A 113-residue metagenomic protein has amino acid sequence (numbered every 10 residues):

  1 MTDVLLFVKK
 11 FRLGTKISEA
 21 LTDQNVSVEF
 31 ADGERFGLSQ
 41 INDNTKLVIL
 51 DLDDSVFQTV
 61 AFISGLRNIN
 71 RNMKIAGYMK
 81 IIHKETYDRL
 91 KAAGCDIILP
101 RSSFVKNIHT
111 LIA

Functional and structural regions predicted by a protein language model:
T2-K10: Conserved acidic segment of CheY-like receiver
F11-E29: Two-component/phosphorelay signaling modules centered on CheY-like receiver
G33-L47: Acidic, metal-coordinating helix/loop segments flanking the phosphotransfer/catalytic sites of two-component signaling
I49-L66: Conserved phosphotransfer microenvironments
R67-N72: Conserved phosphotransfer cores of two-component systems
M73-I82: A short, hydrophobic beta-strand element within the central beta-sheet of small alpha/beta folds
I82-I97: Alpha4 helix (beta4-alpha4-beta5 surface) of REC/receiver domains from two-component response regulators
G94-N107: Output/docking surface of receiver
